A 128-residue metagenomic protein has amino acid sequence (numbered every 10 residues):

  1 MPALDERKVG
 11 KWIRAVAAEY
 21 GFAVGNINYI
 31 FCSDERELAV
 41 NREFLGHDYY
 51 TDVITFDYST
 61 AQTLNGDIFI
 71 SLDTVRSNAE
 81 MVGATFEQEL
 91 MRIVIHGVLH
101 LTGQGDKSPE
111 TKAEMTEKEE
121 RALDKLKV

Functional and structural regions predicted by a protein language model:
M1-M91, L101-V128: An acidic/histidine-cluster motif and surrounding catalytic segment that typifies divalent-metal-assisted enzyme active
